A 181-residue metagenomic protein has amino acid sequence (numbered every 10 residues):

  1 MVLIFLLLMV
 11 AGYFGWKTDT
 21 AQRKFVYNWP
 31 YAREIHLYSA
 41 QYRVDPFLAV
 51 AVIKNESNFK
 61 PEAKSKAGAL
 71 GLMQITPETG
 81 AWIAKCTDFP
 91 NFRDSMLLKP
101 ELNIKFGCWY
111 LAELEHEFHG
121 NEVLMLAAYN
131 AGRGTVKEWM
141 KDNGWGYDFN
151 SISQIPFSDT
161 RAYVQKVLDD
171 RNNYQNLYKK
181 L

Functional and structural regions predicted by a protein language model:
M1-W16: Hydrophobic membrane-insertion alpha-helices, especially the h-region of bacterial N-terminal signal peptides
Y13-L181: Catalytic glycan-binding domains that act on GlcNAc-containing polysaccharides
